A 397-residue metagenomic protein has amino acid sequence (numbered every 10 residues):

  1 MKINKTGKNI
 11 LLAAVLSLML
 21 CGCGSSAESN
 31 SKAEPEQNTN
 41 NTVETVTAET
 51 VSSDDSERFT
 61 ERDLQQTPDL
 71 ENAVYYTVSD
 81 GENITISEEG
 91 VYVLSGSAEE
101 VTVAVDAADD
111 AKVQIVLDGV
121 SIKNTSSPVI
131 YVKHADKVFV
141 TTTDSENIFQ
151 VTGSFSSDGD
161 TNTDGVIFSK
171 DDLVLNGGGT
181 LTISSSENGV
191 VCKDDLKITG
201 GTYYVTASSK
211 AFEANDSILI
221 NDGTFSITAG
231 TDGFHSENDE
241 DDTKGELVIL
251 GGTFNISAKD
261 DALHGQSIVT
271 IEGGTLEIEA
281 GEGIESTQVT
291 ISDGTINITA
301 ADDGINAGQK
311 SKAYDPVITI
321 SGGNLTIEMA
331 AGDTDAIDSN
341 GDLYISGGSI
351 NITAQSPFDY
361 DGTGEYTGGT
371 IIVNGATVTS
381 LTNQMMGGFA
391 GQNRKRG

Functional and structural regions predicted by a protein language model:
M1-K5: N-terminal secretory signal peptides that target proteins for export/translocation
G7-S17, C23-G397: A composition-driven surface/loop motif
